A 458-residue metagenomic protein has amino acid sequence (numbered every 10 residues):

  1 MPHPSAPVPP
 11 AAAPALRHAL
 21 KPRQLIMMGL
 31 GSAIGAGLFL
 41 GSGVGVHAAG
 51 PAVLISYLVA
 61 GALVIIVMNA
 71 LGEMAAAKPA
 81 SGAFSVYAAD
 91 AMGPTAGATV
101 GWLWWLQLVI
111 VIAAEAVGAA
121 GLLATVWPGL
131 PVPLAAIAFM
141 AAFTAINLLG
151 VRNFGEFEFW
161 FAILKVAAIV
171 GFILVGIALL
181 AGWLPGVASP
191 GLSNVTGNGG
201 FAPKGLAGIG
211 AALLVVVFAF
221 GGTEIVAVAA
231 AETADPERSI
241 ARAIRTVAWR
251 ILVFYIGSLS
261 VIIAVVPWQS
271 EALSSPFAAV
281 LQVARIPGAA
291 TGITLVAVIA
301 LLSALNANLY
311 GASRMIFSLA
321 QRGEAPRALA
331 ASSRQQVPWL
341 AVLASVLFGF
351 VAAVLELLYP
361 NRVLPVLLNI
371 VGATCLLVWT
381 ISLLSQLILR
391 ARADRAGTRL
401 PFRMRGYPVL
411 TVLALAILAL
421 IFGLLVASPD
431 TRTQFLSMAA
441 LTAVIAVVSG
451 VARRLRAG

Functional and structural regions predicted by a protein language model:
M1-S42, H47-A52, I65-N69, S81 (+6 more regions): Membrane-interface "cap" regions at the ends of multi-pass membrane proteins
H3, P7-L16, V53-L54, P131 (+1 more regions): Helix-loop-helix junctions that connect adjacent transmembrane segments in multi-pass membrane transporters
R17, L40-A135, F139, V247-I256 (+1 more regions): Extracellular loop-to-transmembrane helix junctions
A80, L103-V117, F220-T233, A290-R327 (+2 more regions): Membrane-helix boundary/coupling elements in multi-pass transport proteins
V86-A88, G93, T125, T196 (+3 more regions): TM-loop-TM module centered on a large, flexible mid-protein loop between adjacent transmembrane helices in multi-pass
A120, P133-P190, I244-A248, L368-I381 (+2 more regions): Membrane-interface loop-to-helix entry segments
F157-F161, A328-W339, W379-S428: C-terminal membrane-solvent junction of multi-pass transporters and transport-like membrane proteins
L180, V366, I370-C375, L387 (+1 more regions): A generic transmembrane alpha-helix motif of multi-pass inner-membrane proteins
